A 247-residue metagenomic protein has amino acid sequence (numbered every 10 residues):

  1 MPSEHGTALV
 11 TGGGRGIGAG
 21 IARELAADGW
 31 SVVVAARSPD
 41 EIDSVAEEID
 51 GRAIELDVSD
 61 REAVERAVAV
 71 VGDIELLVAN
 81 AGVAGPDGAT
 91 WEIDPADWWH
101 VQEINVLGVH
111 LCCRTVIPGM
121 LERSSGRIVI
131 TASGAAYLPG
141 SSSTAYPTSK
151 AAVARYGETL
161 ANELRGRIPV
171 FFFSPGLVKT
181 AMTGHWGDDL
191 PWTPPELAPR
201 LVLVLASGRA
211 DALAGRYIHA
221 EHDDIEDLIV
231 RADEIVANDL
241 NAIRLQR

Functional and structural regions predicted by a protein language model:
G14-G16: Conserved glycine-rich cofactor-binding loop
E55-R66, P95: The beta1-alpha1 cofactor-binding region of Rossmann-like NAD(H)/NADP(H)-dependent oxidoreductases
A84-W99, S142-A145: Conserved mid-core segment of classical short-chain dehydrogenase/reductases
W91-H110, S125, V129, V153: Catalytic Tyr-X3-Lys loop
C113, S149: Active-site helix of classical SDR
P118, N162-E163: Alpha-helical segment proximal to the catalytic Tyr-Lys
S133: Residue(s) in the substrate-gating loop at a strand-loop-helix junction that position the organic substrate next
F172-F173, D188-R247: C-terminal helical subdomain
